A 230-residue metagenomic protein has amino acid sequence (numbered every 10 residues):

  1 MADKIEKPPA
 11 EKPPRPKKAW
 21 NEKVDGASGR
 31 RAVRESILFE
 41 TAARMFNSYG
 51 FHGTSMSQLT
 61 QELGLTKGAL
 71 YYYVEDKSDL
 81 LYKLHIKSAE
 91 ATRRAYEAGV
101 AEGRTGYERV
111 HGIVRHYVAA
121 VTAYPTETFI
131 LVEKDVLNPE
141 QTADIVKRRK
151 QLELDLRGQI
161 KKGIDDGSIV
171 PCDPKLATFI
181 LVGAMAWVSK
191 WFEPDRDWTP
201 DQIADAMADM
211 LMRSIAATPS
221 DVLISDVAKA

Functional and structural regions predicted by a protein language model:
M1-V33, D221-A230: N-terminal intrinsically disordered/low-complexity leader segments
K4, V118, P171-K190, Q202-S214: Hydrophobic alpha-helical segments that form the core of small-molecule binding pockets and/or dimer interfaces
R34, K77, L84, S88 (+6 more regions): Hydrophobic/aromatic residues within well-ordered alpha-helical segments
I37, T41, M45-D79, K83: Helix-turn-helix
K83, E97-T126, T178-L181, S220-A230: Hydrophobic alpha-helical connector segments
E90-R94, A123, E140-D166, K175-F179 (+1 more regions): Amphipathic alpha-helical packing segments from all-alpha helical-bundle domains
R109, V121-E140, K190, P194 (+1 more regions): Amphipathic alpha-helical segments used for helix-helix packing
